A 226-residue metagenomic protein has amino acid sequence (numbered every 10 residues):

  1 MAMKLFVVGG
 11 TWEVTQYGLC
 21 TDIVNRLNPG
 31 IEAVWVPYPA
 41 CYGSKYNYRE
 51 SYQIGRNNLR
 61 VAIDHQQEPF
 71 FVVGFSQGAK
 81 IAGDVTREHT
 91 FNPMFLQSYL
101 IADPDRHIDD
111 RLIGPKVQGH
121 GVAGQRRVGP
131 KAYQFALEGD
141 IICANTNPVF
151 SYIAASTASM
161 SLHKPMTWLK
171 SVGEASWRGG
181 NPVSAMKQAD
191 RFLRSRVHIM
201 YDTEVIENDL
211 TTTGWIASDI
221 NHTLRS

Functional and structural regions predicted by a protein language model:
M1-E68, E138-N147, H163-M166, K170-S226: Active-site catalytic motif of lipid deacylating hydrolases and related acyltransferases
G55-L137, I141-I142: Serine-dependent carboxylesterase/thioesterase catalytic core of lipase-like alpha/beta-hydrolase/SGNH enzymes
